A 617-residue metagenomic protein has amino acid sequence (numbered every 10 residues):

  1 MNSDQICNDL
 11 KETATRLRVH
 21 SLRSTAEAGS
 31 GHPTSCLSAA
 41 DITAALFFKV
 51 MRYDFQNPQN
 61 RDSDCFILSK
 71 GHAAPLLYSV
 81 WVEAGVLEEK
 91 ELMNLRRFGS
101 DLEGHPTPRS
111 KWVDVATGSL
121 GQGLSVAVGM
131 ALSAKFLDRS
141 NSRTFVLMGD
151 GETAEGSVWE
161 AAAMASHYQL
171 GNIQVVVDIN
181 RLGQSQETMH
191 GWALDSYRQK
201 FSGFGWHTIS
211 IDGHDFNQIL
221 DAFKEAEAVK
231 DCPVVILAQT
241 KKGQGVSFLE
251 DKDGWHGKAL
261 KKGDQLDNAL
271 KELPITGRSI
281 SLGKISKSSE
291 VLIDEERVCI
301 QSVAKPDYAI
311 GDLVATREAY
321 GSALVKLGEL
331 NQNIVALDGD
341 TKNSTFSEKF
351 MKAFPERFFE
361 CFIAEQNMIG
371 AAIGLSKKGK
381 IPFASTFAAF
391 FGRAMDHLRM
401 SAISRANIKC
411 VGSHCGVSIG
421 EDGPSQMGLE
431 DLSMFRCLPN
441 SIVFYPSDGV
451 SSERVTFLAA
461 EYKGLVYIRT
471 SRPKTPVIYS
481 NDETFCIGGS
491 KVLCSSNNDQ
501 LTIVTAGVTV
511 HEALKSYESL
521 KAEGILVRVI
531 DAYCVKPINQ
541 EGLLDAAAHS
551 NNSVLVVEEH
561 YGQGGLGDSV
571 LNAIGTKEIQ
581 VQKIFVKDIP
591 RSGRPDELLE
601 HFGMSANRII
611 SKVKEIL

Functional and structural regions predicted by a protein language model:
M1-F145, D267-N268, G277-R469, K474-T475 (+1 more regions): Thiamine diphosphate
C7, K11, R97-R109, V113-A116 (+10 more regions): Thiamine diphosphate
D150: Residue(s) in the substrate-gating loop at a strand-loop-helix junction that position the organic substrate next
T153: Short active-site segment of divalent metal-dependent hydrolases/proteases that encodes the spacing between
